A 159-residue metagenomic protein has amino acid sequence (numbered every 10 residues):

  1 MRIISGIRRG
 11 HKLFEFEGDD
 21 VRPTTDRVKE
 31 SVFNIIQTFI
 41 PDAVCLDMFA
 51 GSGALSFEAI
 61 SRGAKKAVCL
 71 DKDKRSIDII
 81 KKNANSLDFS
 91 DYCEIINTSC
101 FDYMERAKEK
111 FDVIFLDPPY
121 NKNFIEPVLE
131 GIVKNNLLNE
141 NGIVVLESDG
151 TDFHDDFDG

Functional and structural regions predicted by a protein language model:
M1-G159: Class I S-adenosyl-L-methionine-dependent methyltransferase catalytic core
